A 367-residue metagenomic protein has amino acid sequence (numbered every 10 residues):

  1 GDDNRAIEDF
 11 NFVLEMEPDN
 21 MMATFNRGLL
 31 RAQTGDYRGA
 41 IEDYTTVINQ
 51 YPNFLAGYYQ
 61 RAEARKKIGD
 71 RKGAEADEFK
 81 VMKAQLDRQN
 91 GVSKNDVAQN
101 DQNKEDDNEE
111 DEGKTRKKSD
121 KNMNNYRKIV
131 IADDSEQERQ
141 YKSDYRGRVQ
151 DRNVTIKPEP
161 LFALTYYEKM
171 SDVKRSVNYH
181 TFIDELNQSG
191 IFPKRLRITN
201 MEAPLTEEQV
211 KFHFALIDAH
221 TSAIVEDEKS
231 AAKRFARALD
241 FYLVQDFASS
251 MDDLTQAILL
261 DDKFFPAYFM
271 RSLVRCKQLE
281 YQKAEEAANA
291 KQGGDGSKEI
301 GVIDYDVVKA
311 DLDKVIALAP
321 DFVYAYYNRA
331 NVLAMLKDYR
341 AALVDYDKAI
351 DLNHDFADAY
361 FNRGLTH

Functional and structural regions predicted by a protein language model:
G1-H367: Alpha-helical tetratricopeptide repeat
